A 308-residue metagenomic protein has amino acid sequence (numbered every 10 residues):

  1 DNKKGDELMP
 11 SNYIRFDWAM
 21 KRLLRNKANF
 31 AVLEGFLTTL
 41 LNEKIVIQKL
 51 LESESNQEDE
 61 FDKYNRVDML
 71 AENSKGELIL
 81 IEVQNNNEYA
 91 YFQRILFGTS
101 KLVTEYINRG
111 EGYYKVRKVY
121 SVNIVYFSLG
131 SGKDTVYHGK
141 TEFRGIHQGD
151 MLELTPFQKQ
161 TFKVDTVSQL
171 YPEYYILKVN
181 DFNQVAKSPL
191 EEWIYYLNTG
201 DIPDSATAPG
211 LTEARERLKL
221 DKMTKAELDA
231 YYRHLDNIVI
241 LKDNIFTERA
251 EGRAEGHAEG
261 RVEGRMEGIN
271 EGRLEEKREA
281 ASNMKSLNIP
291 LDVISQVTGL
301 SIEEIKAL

Functional and structural regions predicted by a protein language model:
N2-A226: Conserved single-residue anchors adjacent to enzymatic active/cofactor-binding motifs
N2-P10, I79-Q84, D181, S188-L308: Short, charged alpha-helical interaction segments and adjacent helix-coil junctions
